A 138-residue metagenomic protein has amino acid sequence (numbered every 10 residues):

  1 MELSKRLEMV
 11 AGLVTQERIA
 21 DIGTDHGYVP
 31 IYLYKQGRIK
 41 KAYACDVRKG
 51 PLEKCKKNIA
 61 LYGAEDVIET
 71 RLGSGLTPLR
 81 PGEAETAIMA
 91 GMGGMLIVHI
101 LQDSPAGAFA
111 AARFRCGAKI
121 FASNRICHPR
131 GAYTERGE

Functional and structural regions predicted by a protein language model:
M1-E17: Conserved alpha-helix/loop element of class I SAM-dependent methyltransferases that forms part of the SAM/SAH-binding
L3, E83, M89, M95-E138: Class I S-adenosyl-L-methionine
Q16-D25: Conserved class I S-adenosyl-L-methionine
R18, E85-T86: Structural motif
G27, I31: Glycine-rich SAM-binding Motif I of class I
Y34-K35: Gly/Ala-rich phosphate-binding loop of Rossmann-like dinucleotide-binding domains, activating on the conserved
K41-D46: Conserved SAM-binding motif I beta-strand of class I
K49, E53-G82: S-adenosyl-L-methionine
